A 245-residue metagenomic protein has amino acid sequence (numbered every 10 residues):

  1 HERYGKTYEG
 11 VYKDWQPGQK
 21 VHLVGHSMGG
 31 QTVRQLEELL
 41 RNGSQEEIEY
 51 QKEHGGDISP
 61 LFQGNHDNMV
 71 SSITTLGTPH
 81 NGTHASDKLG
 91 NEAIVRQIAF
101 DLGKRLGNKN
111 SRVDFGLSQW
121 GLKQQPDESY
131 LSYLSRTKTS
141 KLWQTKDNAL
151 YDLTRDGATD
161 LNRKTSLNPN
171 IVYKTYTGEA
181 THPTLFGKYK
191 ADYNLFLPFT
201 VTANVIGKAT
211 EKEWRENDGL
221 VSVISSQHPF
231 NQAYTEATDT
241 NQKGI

Functional and structural regions predicted by a protein language model:
H1, R34, H84: Glycine-rich "HGGG/HGxG" loop immediately N-terminal to the catalytic nucleophile of the alpha/beta-hydrolase
H1-V21: Active-site catalytic motif of lipid deacylating hydrolases and related acyltransferases
D14-P17, G29, H66, P169: Extracytoplasmic/secreted proteins and extracellular or luminal domains
L23-G25, L76: Short beta-strand immediately N-terminal to the catalytic nucleophile in serine-hydrolase-like folds
G25-G29, V33: Gly/Ala-rich beta-loop-alpha elbow adjacent to hydrolase catalytic centers
E38, N42, E46-I245: Helical cap/lid subdomain of alpha/beta-hydrolase-fold lipid enzymes that gates access to the catalytic pocket
